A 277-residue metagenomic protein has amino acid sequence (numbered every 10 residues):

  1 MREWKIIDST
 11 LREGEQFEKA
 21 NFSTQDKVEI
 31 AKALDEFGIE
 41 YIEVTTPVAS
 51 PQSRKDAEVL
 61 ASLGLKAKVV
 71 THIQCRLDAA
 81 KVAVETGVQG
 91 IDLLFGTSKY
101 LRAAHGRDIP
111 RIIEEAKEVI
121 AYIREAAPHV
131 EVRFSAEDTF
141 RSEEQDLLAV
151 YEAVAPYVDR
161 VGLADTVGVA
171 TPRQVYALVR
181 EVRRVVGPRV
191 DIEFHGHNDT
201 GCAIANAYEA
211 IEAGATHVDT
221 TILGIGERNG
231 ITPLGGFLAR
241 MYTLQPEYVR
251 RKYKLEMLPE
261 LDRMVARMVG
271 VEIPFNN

Functional and structural regions predicted by a protein language model:
M1-N277: Catalytic cores and adjacent flexible loops of soluble metabolic enzymes that perform enolate/carbanion chemistry on
